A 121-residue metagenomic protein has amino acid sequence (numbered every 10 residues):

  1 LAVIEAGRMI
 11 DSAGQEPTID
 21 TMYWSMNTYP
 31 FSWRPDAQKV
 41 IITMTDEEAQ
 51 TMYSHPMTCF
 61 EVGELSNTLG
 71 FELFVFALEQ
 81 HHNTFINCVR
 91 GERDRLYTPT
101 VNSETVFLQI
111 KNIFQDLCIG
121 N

Functional and structural regions predicted by a protein language model:
L1-N121: Divalent cation-coordinating acidic motifs and surrounding scaffolds that mediate Ca2+/Mg2+/Mn2+/Zn2+-dependent binding
